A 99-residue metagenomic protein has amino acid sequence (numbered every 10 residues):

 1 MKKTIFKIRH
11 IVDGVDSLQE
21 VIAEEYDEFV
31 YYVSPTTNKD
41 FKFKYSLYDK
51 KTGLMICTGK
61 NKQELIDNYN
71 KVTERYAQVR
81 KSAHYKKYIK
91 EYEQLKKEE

Functional and structural regions predicted by a protein language model:
M1-E25: Negatively charged, low-complexity tracts enriched in Asp/Glu with abundant Ser/Thr
M1-K3, E93-E99: Short intrinsically disordered terminal tails
V15, V21-V79: Acidic, low-complexity, intrinsically disordered interaction modules
S82-Y85: Membrane-proximal basic amphipathic "stem/tether" segments
